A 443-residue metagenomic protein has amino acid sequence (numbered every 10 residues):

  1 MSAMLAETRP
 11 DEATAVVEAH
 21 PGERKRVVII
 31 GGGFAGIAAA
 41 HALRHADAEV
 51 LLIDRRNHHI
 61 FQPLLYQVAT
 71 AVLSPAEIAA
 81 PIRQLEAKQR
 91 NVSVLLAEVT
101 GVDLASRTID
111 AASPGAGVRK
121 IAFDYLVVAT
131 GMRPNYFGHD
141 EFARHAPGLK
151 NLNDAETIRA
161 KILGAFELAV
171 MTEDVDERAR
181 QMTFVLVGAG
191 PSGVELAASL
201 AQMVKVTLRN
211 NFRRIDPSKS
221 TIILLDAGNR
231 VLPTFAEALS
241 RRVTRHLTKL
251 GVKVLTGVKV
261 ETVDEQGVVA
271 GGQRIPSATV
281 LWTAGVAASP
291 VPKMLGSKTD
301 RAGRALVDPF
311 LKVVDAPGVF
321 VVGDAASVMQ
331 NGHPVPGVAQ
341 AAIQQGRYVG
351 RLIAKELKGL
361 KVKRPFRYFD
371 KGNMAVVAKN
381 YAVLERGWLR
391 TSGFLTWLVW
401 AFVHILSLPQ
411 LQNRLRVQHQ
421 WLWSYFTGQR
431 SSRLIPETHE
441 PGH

Functional and structural regions predicted by a protein language model:
S2-A15, Q345, G350-H443: C-terminal, flexible cofactor-proximal segment of oxidoreductases
S2-K25, V92-V187, A270, L281: FAD-binding core/adjacent interface of flavoenzyme oxidoreductases
S2-L96, T100-G101, F184, P191-F235 (+2 more regions): Beta1-alpha1 glycine-rich phosphate/pyrophosphate-binding loop at the start of Rossmann-like nucleotide-binding domains
L5-A13, R144-D174, Q266-V269, Q273-Q344 (+1 more regions): FAD-site-proximal beta/loop scaffold in flavoenzymes
A6-T8, Q89-I109, A201-P309, V313-D315 (+1 more regions): A Rossmann-like FAD-binding core segment of flavoenzymes
A112, A129-T130, V258, T283-A284 (+1 more regions): Short, well-ordered coil/turn residues at beta-beta hairpins and beta-strand->alpha-helix junctions within
G131-P134, A197, V286-A288: Short glycine-rich anion-binding loops that position phosphate/pyrophosphate groups of nucleotides and phosphorylated
R178-F235, R242, K253-L255, G337-P365 (+1 more regions): Rossmann-like dinucleotide-binding core of oxidoreductases
